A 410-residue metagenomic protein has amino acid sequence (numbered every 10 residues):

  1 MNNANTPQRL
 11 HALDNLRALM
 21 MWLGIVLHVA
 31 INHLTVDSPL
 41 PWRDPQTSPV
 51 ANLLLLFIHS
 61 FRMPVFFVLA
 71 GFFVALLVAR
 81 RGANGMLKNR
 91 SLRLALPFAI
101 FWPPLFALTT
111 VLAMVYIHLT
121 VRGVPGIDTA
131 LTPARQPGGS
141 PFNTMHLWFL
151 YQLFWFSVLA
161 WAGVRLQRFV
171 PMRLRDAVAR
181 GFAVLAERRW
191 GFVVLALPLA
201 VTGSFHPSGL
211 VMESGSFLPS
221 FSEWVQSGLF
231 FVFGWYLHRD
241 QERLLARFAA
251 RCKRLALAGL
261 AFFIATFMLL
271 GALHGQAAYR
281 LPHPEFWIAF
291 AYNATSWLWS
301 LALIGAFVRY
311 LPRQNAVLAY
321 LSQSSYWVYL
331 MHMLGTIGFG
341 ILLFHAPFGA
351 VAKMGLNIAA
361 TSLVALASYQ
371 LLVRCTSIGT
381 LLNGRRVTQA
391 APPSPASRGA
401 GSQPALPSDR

Functional and structural regions predicted by a protein language model:
M1-R398, S402-R410: Alpha-helical transmembrane segments and their immediate juxtamembrane cytosolic regions
